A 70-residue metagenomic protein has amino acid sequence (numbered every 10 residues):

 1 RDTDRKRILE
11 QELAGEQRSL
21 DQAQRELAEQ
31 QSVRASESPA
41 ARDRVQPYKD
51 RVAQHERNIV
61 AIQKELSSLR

Functional and structural regions predicted by a protein language model:
R1-D21: Short, charge/polar-rich alpha-helical segments
R5, L9-E12, E37, R44 (+1 more regions): Surface positions of alpha-helical coiled-coils, especially the charged/polar e/g heptad sites that form inter-helical
I8, V33, I59-I62: Weak global preference for isoleucine
S19-R44: Short E/K-rich amphipathic alpha-helical oligomerization segments
L20-Q24, V45-R70: Amphipathic alpha-helical coiled-coil segments
